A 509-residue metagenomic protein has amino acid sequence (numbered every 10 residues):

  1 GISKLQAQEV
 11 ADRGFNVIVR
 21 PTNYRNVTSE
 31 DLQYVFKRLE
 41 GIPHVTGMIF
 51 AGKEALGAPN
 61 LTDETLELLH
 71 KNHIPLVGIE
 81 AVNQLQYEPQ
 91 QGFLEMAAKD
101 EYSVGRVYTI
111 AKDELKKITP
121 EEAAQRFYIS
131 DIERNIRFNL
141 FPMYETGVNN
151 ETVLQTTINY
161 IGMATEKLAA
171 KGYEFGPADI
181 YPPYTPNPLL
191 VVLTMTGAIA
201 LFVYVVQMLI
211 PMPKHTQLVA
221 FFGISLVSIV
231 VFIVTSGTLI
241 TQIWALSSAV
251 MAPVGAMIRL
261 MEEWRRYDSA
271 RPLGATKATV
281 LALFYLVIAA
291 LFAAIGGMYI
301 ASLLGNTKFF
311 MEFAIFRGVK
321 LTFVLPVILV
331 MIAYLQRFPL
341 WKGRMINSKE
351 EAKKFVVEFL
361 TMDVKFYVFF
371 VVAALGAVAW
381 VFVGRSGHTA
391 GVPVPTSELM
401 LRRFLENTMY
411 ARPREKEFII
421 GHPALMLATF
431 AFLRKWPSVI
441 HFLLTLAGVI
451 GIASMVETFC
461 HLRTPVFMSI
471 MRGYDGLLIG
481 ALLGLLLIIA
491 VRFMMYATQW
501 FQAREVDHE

Functional and structural regions predicted by a protein language model:
G1-P188: Soluble extramembrane regions of membrane proteins in the secretory/endomembrane system
Q6, V10, V35-L39, P43-H44 (+9 more regions): Charge-biased, low-complexity intrinsically disordered regions
E88-M96, P188-L201, A453-V456: Substrate-binding cleft/loops of secretory-pathway carbohydrate-active enzymes
T196-E509: Alpha-helical transmembrane segments of integral membrane proteins
